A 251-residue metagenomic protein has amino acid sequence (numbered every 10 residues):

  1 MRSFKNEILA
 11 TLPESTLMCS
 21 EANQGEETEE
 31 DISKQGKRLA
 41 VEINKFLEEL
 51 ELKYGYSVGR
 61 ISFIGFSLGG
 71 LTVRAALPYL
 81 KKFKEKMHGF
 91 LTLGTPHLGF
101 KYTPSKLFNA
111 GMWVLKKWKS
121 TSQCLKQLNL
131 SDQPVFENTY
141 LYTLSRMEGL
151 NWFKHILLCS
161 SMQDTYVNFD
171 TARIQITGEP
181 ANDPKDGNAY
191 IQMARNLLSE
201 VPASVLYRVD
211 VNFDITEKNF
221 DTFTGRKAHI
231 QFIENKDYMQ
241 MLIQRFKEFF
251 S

Functional and structural regions predicted by a protein language model:
M1-E26: Short, surface-exposed "cap/lid" segments of acyl-processing enzymes
M1-F4, D31-Q35, L39, I64 (+8 more regions): Alpha-helical interaction elements in eukaryotic regulators
F4-L12, I43-L50, L80, L144-E148 (+3 more regions): Hydrophobic, Leu/Ile/Phe/Ala-enriched alpha-helical segments that form helix-helix packing faces
F4-T11, L91, R173-G178: Amphipathic alpha-helical scaffolding segments
E14, R60, M87, F153-H155: A generic structural signal for alpha->beta connector loops
M18, I64, L91, L157-C159 (+1 more regions): Hydrophobic/aromatic beta-strand patches that form the interior of the parallel beta-sheet core in alpha/beta enzyme
S20, G25-E27, G36-Y142, Y166 (+1 more regions): Serine-dependent carboxylesterase/thioesterase catalytic core of lipase-like alpha/beta-hydrolase/SGNH enzymes
R146-S251: C-terminal catalytic-base region of ester-bond hydrolases, centering on the histidine of the charge-relay
